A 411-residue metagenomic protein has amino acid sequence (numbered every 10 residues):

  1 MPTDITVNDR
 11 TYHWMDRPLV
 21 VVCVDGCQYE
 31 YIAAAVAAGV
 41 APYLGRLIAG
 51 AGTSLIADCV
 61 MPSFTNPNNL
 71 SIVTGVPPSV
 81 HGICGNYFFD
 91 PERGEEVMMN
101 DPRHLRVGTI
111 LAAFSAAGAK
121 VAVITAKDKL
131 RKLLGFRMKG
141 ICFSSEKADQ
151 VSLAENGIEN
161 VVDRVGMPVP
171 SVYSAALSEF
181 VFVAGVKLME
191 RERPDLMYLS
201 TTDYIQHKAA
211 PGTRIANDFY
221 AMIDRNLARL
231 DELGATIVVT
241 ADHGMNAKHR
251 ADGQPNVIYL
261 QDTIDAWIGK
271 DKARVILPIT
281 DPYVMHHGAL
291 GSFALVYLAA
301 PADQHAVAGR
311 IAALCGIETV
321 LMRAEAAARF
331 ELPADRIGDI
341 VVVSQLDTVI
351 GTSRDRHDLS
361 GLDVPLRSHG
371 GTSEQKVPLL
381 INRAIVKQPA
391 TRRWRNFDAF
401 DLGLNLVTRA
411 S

Functional and structural regions predicted by a protein language model:
M1-G52: Active-site-proximal N-terminal segment of extracellular/periplasmic enzymes that hydrolyze or transfer
H13-W14, S174-V239, H243-A247: A long, amphipathic alpha-helix that forms part of the scaffold/cap immediately adjacent to metal-dependent active
G26, A241-M245, L346: Active-site metal-binding loops of divalent metal-dependent hydrolases
Y29-Y31, H81, K129-G135, I205-A209 (+4 more regions): Short catalytic/ligand-binding loop motif for oxyanion handling, primarily in non-cytosolic enzymes, centered on
I32-V76, A122: Short, structured active-site-proximal loop/turn typified by the sulfatase FGly-forming signature C/S-X-P-X-R
S71-A210, H286, S292, L298 (+3 more regions): His/Asp/Glu-rich, glycine-adjacent segments that coordinate divalent cations and/or stabilize oxyanion chemistry on
A228, M245-Y297: Acidic/histidine-rich catalytic neighborhood
L277-S411: Active-site neighborhoods of enzymes that stabilize oxyanions during catalysis
